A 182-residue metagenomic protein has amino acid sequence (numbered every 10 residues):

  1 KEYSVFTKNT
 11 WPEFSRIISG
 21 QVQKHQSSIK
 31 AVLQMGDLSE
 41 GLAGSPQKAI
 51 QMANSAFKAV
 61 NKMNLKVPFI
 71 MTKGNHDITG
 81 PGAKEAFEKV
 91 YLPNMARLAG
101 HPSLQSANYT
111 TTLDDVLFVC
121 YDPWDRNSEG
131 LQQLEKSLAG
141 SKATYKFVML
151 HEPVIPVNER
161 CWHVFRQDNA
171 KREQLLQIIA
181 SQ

Functional and structural regions predicted by a protein language model:
K1, G36-L38, N75-H76, P123-W124 (+1 more regions): Active-site metal-binding loops of divalent metal-dependent hydrolases
K1-A49, V157, F165: N-terminal active-site segment of His-dependent metallophosphoesterases
S4-V5, A43-Y145, C161-A180: Extended active-site neighborhood of metal-dependent phosphoesterases/phosphodiesterases
H25-S27, S141, Q182: Active-site charged/polar residues at nucleotide-handling catalytic sites that mediate phosphoryl, nucleotidyl
M35, S39, S141-E159: Short acidic, glycine-rich surface-loop motifs adjacent to enzyme active sites
